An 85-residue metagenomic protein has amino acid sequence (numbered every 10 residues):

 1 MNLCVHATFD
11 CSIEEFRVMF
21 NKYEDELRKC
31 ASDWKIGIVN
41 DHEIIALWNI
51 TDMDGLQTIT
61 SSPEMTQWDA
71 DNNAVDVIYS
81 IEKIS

Functional and structural regions predicted by a protein language model:
M1-T66, V75-S85: Short S/T/G/P-rich N-terminal loop/turn motif that feeds into the first structured element of a domain
D69: Arginine/glycine-rich "motif VI" loop of SF2 helicases in the C-terminal RecA-like domain
